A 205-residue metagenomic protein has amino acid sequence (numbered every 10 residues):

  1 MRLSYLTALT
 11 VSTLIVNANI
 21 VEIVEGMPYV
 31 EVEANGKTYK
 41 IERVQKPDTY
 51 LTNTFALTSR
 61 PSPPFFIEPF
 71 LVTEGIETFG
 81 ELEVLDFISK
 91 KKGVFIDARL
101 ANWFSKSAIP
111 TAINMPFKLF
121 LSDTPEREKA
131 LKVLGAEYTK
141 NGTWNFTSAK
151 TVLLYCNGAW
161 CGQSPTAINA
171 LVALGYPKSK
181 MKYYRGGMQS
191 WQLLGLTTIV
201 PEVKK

Functional and structural regions predicted by a protein language model:
R2-L9: Sec-dependent signal peptide recognition, specifically the positively charged N-region followed immediately by
L9-A18: Hydrophobic h-region of N-terminal signal peptides that target proteins for export in Gram-negative bacteria
N17-K106: Flexible, polar/low-complexity N-terminal or interdomain linker segments that lie immediately upstream of folded
V72-K150, P201: Positively charged, proline/Ser/Thr-rich regional signature most characteristic of the Rhodanese/CDC25-like
L100-F104, L119-L121, G158-G162, G187-W191: Solvent-exposed loop/turn segments at secondary-structure junctions within structured extracellular/periplasmic domains
K106-P110, R127, S164-I168, L194-G195: Short, solvent-exposed loop/turn and secondary-structure capping segments
G135-Q189: Catalytic cysteine-centered active loop of the rhodanese-like fold, especially the PTP/DSP P-loop
L194-K205: Active-site neighborhoods of enzymes that stabilize oxyanions during catalysis
